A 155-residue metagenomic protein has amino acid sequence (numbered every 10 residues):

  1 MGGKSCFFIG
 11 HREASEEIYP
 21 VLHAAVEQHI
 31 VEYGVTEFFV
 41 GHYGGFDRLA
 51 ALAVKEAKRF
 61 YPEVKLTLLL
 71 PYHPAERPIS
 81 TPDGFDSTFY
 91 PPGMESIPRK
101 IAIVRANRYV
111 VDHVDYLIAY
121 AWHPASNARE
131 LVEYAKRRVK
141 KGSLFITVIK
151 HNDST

Functional and structural regions predicted by a protein language model:
M1-S154: Acidic/glycine-enriched connector segments
